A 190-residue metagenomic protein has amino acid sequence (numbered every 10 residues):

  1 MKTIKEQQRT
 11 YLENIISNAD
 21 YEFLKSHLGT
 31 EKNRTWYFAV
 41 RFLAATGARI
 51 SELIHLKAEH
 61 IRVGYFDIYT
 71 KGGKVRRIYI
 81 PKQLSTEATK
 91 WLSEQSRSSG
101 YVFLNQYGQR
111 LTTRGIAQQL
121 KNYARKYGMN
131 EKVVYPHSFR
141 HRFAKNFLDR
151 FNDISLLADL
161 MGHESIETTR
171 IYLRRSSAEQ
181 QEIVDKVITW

Functional and structural regions predicted by a protein language model:
M1-F23, K71, Q106-Q109: Flexible interdomain linker/hinge and immediately adjacent N-terminus of the catalytic tyrosine-recombinase domain
T10, N18-T46, I50: Basic, Lys/Arg- and aromatic-enriched nucleic-acid-binding interface segment
Y21, W36-Y37, T113, A117 (+1 more regions): Short, leucine-enriched amphipathic alpha-helices that occur as contiguous helical runs
S26, H55, V63, I171-R174 (+1 more regions): Phosphate-coordinating loops and pocket residues in cytosolic domains that bind phosphorylated ligands
R41, A45, R140-H163, I171: C-terminal catalytic core of tyrosine-transesterase DNA break-rejoin enzymes
T46, S51, H55-E87: Conserved tyrosine-mediated DNA breakage-rejoining catalytic core shared by Y-recombinases
K71-G72, M161, I166-K186: Catalytic-site neighborhood detector that most strongly recognizes the C-terminal catalytic loop/helix of tyrosine
Q83-N130: Active-site/catalytic core of tyrosine-dependent DNA strand-transfer enzymes
